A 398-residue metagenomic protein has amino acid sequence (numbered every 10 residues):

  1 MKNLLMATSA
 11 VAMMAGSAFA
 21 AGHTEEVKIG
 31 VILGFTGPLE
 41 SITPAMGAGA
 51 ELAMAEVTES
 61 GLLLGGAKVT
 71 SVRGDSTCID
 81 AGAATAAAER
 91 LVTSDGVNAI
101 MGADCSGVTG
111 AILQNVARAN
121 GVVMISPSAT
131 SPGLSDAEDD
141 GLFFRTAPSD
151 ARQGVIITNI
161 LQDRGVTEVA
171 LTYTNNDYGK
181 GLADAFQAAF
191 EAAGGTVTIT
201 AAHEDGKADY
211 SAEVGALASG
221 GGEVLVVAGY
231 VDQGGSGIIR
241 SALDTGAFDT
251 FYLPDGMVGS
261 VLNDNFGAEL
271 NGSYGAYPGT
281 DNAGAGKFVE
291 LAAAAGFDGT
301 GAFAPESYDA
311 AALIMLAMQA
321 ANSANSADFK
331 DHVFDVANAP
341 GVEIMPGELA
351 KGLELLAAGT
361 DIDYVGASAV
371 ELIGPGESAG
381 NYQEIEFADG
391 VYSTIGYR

Functional and structural regions predicted by a protein language model:
K2-A10, A20-R398: Extracytosolic ligand-binding ectodomains
A15-S17: N-terminal signal peptide c-region/cleavage motif recognized by signal peptidases
